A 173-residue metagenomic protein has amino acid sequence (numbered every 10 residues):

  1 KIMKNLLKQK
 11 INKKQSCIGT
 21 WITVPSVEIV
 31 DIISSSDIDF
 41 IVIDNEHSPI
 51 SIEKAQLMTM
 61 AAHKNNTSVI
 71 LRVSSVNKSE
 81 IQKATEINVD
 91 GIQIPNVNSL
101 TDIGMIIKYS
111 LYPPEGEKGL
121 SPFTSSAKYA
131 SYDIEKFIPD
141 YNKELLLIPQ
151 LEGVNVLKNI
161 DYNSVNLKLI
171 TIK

Functional and structural regions predicted by a protein language model:
I2-T20, A130-L145: N-terminal amphipathic alpha-helix/helix-capping segment at the start of soluble metabolic enzymes
S16-I22, I41-I43, V69-V73, I92-I94 (+2 more regions): Hydrophobic faces of well-ordered beta-strands that scaffold small-molecule active sites in alpha/beta enzyme cores
I22-S36, S75-K83, G153-V165: Short, acidic/polar
I29-Q56, I172: Glycine-rich, proline-tolerant flexible connector loops at the mouths of alpha/beta enzymes
I52-E86, S110-G116, P139-N142: Alpha-helix-loop-beta-strand connector modules within alpha/beta enzyme cores
S79, G91-S164, K168-K173: Conserved anion-binding
